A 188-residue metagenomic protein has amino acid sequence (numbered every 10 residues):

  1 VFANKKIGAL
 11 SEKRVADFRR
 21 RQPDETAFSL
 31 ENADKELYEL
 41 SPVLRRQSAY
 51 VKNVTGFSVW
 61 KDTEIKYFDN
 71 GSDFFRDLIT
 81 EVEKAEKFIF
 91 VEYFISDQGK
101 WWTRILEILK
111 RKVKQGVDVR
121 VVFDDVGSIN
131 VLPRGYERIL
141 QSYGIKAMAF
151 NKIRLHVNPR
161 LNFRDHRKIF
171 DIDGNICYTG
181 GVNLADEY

Functional and structural regions predicted by a protein language model:
V1-Y188: N-terminal localization/anchoring segments of enzymes in phospholipid and broader phosphate metabolism
